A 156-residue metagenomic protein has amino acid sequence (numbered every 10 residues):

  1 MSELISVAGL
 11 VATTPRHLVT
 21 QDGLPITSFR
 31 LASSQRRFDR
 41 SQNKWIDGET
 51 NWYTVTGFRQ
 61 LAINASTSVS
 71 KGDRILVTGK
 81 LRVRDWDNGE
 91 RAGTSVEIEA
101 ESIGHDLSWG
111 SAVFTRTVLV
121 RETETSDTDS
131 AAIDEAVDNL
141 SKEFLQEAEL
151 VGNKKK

Functional and structural regions predicted by a protein language model:
M1, V19-D22, L107-K156: Acidic, gly/ser/pro-rich intrinsically disordered tails
I5-A12, L31, K71-R82, A100: OB-fold and OB-like beta-barrel modules that bind single-stranded nucleic acids
I5-D47, E90-T94: Core FKBP-type peptidyl-prolyl cis-trans isomerase
V11-A12, R16-L18, F58, R82 (+2 more regions): Conserved positions in beta-strands of structured domains
S28-A32, T54-T56, I98-E99: Short, acidic/hydrophobic/Gly-rich beta-strand patch recurrent on exposed beta strands that often constitutes part
Q42-T67: A beta-strand/beta-hairpin structural motif
F58-A92: Beta-rich strand-turn-strand
N88-S111: OB-fold/S1-family single-stranded nucleic acid-binding modules
